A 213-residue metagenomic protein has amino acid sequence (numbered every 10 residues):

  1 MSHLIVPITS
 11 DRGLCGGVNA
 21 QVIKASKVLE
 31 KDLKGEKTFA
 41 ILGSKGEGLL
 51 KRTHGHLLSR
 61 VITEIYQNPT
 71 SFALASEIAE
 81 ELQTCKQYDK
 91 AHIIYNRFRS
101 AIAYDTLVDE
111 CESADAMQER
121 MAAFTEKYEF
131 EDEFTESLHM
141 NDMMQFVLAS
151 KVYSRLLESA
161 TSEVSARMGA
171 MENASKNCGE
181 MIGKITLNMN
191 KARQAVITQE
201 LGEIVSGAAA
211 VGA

Functional and structural regions predicted by a protein language model:
M1-A213: C-terminal beta-strand-loop-alpha-helix "lid" module of Rossmann-like NAD(P)-dependent dehydrogenases
